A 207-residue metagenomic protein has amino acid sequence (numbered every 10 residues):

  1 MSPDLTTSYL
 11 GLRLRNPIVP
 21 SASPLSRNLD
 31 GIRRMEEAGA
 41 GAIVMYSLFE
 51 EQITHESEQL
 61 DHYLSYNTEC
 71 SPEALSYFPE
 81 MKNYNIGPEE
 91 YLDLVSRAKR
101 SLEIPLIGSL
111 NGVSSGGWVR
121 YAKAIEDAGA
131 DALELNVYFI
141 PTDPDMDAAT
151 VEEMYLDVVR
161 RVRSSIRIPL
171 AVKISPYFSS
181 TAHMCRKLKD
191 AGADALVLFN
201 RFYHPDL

Functional and structural regions predicted by a protein language model:
M1-S2, P17-P20, K82-Y84, A148 (+1 more regions): Short linear motifs at secondary-structure transitions and domain/linker junctions
M1-V19, Y91-K99: N-terminal amphipathic alpha-helix/helix-capping segment at the start of soluble metabolic enzymes
L5-L10, F49, E56, A74: Glycine-rich, flexible loop/turn motifs
P20-S21, G108: A structural motif
A22-S26: Glycine-rich phosphate/pyrophosphate-binding beta-alpha loops
N28-C70, I86-I107, N111-L207: Alpha/beta enzyme core
E73-K82: Short glycine/proline- and acidic residue-enriched helix-loop micro-motifs that form flexible lids or anion-recognition
